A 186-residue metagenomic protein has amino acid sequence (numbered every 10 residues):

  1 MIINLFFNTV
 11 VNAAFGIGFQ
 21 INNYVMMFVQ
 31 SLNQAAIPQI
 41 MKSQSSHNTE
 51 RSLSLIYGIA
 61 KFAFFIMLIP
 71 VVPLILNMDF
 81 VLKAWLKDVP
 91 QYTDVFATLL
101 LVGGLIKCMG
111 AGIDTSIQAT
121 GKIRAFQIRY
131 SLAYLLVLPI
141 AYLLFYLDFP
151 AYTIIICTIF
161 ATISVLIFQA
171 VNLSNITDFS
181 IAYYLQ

Functional and structural regions predicted by a protein language model:
M1-V10, Q20: Signature of the first transmembrane helix
N4, M27, L74, T115 (+3 more regions): Structural signal for membrane-spanning alpha-helices in multi-pass inner-membrane proteins, emphasizing helix cores
N4-L5, K42, K83-A84, A119 (+2 more regions): Transmembrane helix-loop junction
F6-V11, K87-Q91, L147: Short extramembrane helix-to-coil loop segments that connect adjacent transmembrane helices in Major
N12-F15, I154: Alpha-helical transmembrane segments of multi-pass secondary-active solute transporters
A14-R129: Specific pore-lining/lateral-gate transmembrane helices of multi-pass inner-membrane transport and insertion machines
A35-A36, G112-I113, P139, I155 (+1 more regions): Transmembrane alpha-helix boundary/hinge residues in polytopic small-molecule transporters
G121-R124, S131-L166, S174-N175, F179-I181: Membrane-interface helix-loop junctions in multi-pass transport and translocation proteins
